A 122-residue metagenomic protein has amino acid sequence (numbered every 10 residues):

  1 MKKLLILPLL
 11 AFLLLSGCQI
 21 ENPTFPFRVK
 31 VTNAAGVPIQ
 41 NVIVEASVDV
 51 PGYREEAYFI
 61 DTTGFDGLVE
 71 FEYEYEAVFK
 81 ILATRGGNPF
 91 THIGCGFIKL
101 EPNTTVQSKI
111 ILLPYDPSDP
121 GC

Functional and structural regions predicted by a protein language model:
M1-G17: Sec-dependent bacterial lipoprotein signal peptides
S16-R28, T32-A35, T91-G94, T104-C122: Beta-strand-rich domain onsets/edges
P26, N41-I43, V78-K80: Exposed beta-strand and adjacent loop surfaces of beta-rich binding modules that mediate intermolecular recognition
A35-G52: Short, ordered, surface-exposed loop/turn motifs in non-cytosolic proteins
P51-V69: Short, acidic Ser/Thr/Gly-rich low-complexity loop/linker segments typical of extracellular and cell-surface proteins
T63-F65, K99-T105: Short proline/glycine- and polar residue-rich coil/turn motifs
L68-Y73, K109: Exposed aromatic-hydrophobic patches
Y73-T91: A short, solvent-exposed beta-strand micro-motif common in secreted/extracellular proteins
